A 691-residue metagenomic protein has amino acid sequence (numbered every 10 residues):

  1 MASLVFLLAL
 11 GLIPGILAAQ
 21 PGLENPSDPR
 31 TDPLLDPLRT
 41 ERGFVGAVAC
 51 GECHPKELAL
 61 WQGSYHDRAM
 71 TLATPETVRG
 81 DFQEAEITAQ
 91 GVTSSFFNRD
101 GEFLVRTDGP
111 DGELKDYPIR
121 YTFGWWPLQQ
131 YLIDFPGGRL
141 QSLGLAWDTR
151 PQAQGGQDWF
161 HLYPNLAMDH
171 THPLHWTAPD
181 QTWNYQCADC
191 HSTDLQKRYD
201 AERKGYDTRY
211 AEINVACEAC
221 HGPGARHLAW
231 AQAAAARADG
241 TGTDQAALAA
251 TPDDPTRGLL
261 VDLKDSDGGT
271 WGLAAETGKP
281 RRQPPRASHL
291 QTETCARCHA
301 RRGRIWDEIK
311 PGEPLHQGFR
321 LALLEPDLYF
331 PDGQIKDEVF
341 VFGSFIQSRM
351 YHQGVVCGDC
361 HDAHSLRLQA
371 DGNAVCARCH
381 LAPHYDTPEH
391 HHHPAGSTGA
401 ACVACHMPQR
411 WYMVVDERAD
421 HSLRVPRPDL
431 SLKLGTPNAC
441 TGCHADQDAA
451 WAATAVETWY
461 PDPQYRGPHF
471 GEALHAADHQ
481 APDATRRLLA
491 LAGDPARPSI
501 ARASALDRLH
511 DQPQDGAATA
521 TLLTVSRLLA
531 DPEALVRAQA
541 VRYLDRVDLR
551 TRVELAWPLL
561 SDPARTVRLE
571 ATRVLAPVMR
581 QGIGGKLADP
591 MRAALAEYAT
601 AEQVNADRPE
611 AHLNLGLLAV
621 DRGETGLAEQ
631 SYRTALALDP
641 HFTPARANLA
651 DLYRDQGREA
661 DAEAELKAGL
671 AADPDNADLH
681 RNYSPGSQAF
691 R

Functional and structural regions predicted by a protein language model:
P21-E41, V48, K56-G124, L128-P136 (+6 more regions): Primarily the internal scaffold of c-type cytochrome electron-transfer domains, especially repeated/multiheme c-type
P482-A492, D515-L529, D548-L559, G582-E597: Amphipathic alpha-helical scaffolding segments comprising HEAT/armadillo-like alpha-solenoid repeats
R546, P577, D621, D655 (+1 more regions): Register position in tetratricopeptide repeats
